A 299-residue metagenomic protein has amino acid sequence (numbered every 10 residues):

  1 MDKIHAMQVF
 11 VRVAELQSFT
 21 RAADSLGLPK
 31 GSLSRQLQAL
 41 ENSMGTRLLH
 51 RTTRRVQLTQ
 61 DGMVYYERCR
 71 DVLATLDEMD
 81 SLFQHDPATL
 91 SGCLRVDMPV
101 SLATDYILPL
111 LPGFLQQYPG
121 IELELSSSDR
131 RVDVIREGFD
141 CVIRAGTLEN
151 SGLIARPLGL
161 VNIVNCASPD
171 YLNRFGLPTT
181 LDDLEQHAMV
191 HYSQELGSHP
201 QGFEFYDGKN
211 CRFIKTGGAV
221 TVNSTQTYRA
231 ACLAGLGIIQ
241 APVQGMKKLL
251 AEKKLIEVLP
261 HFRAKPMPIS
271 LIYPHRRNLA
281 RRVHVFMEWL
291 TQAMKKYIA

Functional and structural regions predicted by a protein language model:
M7, S43-M44, Y65-P87: Alpha-helical linker/hinge and terminal dimerization helices associated with HTH transcriptional regulators
R12-G27: Short helix-boundary/capping micro-motifs
Q36-A39, L110: Residues within the DNA-recognition helix of helix-turn-helix
A39, E67, G120, V243-E252 (+1 more regions): C-terminal effector-binding regulatory domain of bacterial HTH transcription factors
E41-L58, L255: A short LG(V/I)-centered, amphipathic sequence patch enriched for acidic residue(s) preceding the LG motif
S91-I154: Central regulatory/effector-binding core of bacterial HTH transcription factors
D133-G138, L148-P266, K296-A299: C-terminal regulatory
